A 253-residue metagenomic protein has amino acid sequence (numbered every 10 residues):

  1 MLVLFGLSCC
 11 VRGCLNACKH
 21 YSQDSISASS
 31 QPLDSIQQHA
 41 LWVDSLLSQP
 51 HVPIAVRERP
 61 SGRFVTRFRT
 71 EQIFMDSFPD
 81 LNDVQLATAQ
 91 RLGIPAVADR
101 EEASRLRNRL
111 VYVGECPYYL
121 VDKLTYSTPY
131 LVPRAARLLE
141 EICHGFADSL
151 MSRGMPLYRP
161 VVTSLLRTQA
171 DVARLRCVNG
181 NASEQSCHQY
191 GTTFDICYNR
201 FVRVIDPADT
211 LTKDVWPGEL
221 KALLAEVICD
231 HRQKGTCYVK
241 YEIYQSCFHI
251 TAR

Functional and structural regions predicted by a protein language model:
M1-G13: Hydrophobic membrane-insertion alpha-helices, especially the h-region of bacterial N-terminal signal peptides
H39-W42, P60, L131-L138, I142 (+1 more regions): Stable alpha-helical elements in mature extracytoplasmic
R59-R100: N-terminal low-complexity, intrinsically disordered segments
L106-M155: Active-site acidic/histidine clusters and adjacent loop/turn architecture that either coordinate catalytic ions
V121-R134, P160-V162, D206-G218, T251-A252: Second-shell loop/turn segments in exported
E140-C143, A147, M155-C177: Extended, low-complexity, intrinsically disordered C-terminal regulatory tails of eukaryotic serine/threonine kinases
S183-R253: Catalytic cores and adjacent binding grooves of peptidoglycan-active enzymes
